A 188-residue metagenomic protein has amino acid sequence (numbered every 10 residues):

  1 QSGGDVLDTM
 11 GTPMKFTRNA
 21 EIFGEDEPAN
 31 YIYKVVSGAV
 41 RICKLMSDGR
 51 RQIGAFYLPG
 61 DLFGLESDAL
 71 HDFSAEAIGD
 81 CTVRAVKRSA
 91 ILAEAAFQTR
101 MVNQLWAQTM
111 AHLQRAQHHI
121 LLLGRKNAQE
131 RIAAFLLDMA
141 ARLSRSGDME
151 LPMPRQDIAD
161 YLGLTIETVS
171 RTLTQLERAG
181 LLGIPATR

Functional and structural regions predicted by a protein language model:
Q1-R18, D61-F63, D68: Cyclic nucleotide-binding regulatory module and flanking cytosolic helices
A20-G79: Cyclic nucleotide-binding regulatory domains
I53-Q114, H118: Cyclic-nucleotide recognition modules
A96-I166: Polybasic "coupling" helices that flank or enter modular domains
Q175-L176: Basic amphipathic alpha-helical segments that dock to polyanions
G180: Glycine-centered, phosphate/nucleic-acid-interacting loop/turn motifs that mediate DNA/RNA or nucleotide
G183-A186: Beta-hairpin "wing" of winged helix-turn-helix
